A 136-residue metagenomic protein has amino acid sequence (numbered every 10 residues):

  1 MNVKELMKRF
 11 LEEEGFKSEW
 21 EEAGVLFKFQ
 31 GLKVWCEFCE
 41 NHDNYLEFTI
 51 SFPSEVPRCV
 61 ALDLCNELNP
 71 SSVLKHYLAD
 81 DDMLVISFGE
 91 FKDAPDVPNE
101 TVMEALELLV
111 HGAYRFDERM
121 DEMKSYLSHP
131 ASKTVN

Functional and structural regions predicted by a protein language model:
M1-F10, P53-R58, P130: Short, basic/low-complexity N-terminal boundary segments at the transition from targeting/disordered tails
M1-W35, A79: Charge-rich, low-complexity N-terminal segments
E14, M83, H111: Long, contiguous binding/interaction regions
Q30-R58: Long, continuous compositionally biased terminal/linker segments
E47-F91: Short, internal acidic amphipathic alpha-helical interface segments that mediate docking to partner proteins
L64-S71, A94-K124: Ampiphathic alpha-helical segments that act as solvent-exposed interaction surfaces
D121-N136: Short, highly charged C-terminal tails/helix-capping segments
